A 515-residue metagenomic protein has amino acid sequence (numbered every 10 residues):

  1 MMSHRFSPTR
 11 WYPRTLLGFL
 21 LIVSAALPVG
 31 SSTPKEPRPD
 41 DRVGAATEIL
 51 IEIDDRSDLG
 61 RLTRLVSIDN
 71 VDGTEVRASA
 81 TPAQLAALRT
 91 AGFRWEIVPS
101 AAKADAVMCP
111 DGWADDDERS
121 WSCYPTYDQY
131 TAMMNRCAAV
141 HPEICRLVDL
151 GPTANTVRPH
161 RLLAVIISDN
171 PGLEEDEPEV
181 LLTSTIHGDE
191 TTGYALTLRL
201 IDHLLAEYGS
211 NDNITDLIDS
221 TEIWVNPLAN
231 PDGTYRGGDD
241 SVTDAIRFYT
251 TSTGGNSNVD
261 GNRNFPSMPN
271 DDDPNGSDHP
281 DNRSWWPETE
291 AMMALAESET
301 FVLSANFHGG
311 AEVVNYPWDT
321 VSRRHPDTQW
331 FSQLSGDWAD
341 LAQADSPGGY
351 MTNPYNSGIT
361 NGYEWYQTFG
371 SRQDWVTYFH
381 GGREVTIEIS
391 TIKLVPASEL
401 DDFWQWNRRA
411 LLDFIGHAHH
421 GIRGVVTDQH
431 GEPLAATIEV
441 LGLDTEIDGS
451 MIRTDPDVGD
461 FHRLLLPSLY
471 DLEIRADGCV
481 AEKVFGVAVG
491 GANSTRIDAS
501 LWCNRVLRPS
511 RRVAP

Functional and structural regions predicted by a protein language model:
S3-L16: Bacterial N-terminal signal peptides that target proteins for export
T15-P28: Bacterial N-terminal signal peptides
S32-T63, D69, L88: Primarily auto-inhibitory N-terminal propeptides
A78-T251, G255, M292: Active-site-adjacent structural elements in enzyme catalytic domains
R161-L162, D239-D428, A435: Metallocarboxypeptidase
L434-L466, G486: Short, acidic Ser/Thr/Gly-rich low-complexity loop/linker segments typical of extracellular and cell-surface proteins
G459, P467-G478: A short, solvent-exposed beta-strand micro-motif common in secreted/extracellular proteins
D477-N504: Structured interaction patches on ligand/partner-binding surfaces of diverse proteins
